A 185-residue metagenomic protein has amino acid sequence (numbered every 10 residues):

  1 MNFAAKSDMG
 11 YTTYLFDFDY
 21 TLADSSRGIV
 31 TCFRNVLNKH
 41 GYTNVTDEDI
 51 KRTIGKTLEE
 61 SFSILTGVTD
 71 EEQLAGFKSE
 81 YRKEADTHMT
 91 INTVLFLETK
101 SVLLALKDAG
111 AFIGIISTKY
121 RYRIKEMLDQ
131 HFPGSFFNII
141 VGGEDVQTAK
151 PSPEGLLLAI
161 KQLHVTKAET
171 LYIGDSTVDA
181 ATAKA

Functional and structural regions predicted by a protein language model:
N2-R52, V68, D108: Active-site neighborhood of HAD-like aspartate-dependent phosphohydrolases
F3-A5, G10, T87-I115, R121-K125 (+1 more regions): Short, acidic loop-to-helix structural element flanking the phosphoryl-transfer center in phosphate-processing enzymes
L22, L95, I113, T148 (+1 more regions): Conserved SAM-binding loop
G28, T57-E60, S101, Y122-R123 (+1 more regions): Short alpha-helical
N38-N44, D70-E72, D108-A109, F132-F136 (+1 more regions): Short helix-capping segments at alpha-helix termini
T53, T57, V94-E98, K119 (+2 more regions): Short beta->alpha linker loops
I54-T87, L97, A105: A metal-dependent, Asp-based hydrolase signature
Y120-A185: Substrate-recognition "cap/lid" segment bordering the active-site pocket of phosphatases
